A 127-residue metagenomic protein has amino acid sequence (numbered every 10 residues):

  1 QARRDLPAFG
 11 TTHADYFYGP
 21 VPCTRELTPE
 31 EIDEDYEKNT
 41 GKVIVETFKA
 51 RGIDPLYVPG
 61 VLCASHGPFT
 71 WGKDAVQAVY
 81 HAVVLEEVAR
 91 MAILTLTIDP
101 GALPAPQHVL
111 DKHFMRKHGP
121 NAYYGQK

Functional and structural regions predicted by a protein language model:
Q1-K127: Glycine-rich flexible loops
